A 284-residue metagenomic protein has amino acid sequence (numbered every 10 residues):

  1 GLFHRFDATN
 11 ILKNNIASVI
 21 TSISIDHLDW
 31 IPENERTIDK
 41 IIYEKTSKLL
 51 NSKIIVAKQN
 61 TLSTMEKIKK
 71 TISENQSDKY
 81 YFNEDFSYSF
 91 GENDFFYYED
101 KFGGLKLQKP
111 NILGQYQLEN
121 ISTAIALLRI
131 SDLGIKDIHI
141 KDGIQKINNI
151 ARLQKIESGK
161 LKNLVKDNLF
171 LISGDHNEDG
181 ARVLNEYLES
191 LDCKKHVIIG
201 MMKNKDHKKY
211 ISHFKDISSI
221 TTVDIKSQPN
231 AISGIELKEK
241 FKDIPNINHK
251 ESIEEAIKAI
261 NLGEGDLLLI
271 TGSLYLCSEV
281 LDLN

Functional and structural regions predicted by a protein language model:
F3-D7, L62-M65, L276-S278: Short, active-site-adjacent cap segments at secondary-structure transitions
F6-V19, S24-D26, K101-S219: Nucleotide phosphate-binding/pyrophosphate-handling subdomain across enzymes that bind or process nucleotide phosphates
D7-I11, I31-P32, K67-K69, V183-N185 (+3 more regions): Short amphipathic alpha-helical segments
N15-Q108, I121-I138: Acidic, Mg2+-coordinating active-site environments of NTP-dependent enzymes
N60-D78, K166-I172, E178, K208-L267: C-terminal helical cap/extension that packs against the catalytic core of soluble nucleotide-cofactor enzymes
Y81-F82, K155, N248-H249: A structural preference for short, hydrophobic beta-strand core positions in alpha/beta folds
S273: Active-site-proximal loop/hinge segments that shape catalytic or ion-binding/gating pockets
